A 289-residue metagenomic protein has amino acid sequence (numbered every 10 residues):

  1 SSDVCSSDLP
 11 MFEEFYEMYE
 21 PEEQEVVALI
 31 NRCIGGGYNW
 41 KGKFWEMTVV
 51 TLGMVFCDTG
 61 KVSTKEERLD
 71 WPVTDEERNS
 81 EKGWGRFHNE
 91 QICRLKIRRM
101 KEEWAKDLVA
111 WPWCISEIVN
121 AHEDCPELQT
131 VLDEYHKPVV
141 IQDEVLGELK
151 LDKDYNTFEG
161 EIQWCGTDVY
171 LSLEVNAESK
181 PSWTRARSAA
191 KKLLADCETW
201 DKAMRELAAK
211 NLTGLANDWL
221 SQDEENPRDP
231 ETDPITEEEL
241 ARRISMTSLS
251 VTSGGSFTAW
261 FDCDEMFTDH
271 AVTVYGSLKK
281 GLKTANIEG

Functional and structural regions predicted by a protein language model:
S1-S6: Short, small-residue-biased leader/transition segments that mark boundaries at the very start of proteins
S7-C57: Structural detector for short beta-strands of small beta-barrel domains
V50-N79: Short, structured beta-strand/loop micro-motifs enriched in basic residues and often containing a Trp
D75-K96: Short nucleic-acid-contacting surface segments enriched for D/E, G, S/T with interspersed K/R
K96-L132: OB-fold/S1-family single-stranded nucleic acid-binding modules
L132-W200: Contiguous hydrophobic, core-forming segments of folded domains
L171-R243: Long, charge-rich alpha-helical interaction segments
E237-G289: C-terminal structured interaction module
